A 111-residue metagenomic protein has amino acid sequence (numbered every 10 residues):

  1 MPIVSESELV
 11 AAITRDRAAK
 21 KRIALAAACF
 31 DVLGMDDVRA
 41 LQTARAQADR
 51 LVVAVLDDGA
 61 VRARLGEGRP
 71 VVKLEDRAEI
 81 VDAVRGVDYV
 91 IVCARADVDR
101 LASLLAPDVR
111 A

Functional and structural regions predicted by a protein language model:
M1-A111: Nucleotidyltransferase catalytic core that binds NTPs
